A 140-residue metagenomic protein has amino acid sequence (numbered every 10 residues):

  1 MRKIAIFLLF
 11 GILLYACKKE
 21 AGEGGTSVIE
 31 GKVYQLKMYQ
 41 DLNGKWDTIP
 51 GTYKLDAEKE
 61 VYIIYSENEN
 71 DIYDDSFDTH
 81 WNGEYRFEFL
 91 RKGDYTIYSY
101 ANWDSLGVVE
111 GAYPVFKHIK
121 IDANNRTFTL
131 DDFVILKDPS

Functional and structural regions predicted by a protein language model:
M1-I4: Positively charged n-region of N-terminal signal peptides that target proteins for export
L13-A16: C-terminal motif of bacterial Sec signal peptides marking the signal peptidase cleavage site
K18-A21: Bacterial signal peptide processing site
S27-Q35: A short, amphipathic beta-strand motif
K37-Y73: Short, ordered, surface-exposed loop/turn motifs in non-cytosolic proteins
H80-F89: Short, surface-exposed beta-strand/beta-hairpin micro-motifs centered on an aromatic residue
G93-S99: A short tyrosine-centered beta-strand micro-motif
A101-D131: Structured interaction patches on ligand/partner-binding surfaces of diverse proteins
